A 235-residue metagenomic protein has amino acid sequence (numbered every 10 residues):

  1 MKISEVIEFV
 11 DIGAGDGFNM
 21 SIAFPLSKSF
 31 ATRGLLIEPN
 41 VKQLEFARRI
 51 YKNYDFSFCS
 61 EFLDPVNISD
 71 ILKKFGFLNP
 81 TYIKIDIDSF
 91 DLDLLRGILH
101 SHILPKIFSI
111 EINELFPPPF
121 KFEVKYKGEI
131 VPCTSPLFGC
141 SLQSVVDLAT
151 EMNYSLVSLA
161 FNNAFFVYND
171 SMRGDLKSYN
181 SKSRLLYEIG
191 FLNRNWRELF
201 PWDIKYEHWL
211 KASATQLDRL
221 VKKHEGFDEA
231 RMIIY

Functional and structural regions predicted by a protein language model:
M1-I7, A164-S181: Accessory recognition modules or surfaces
M1-K74, L78-I85, E114-P117, L192-S213 (+1 more regions): SAM cofactor-binding core of SAM-dependent methyltransferases, primarily the Rossmann-like beta-alpha-beta module
L26-F30, I98-P105: Short, conserved loop/helix-junction motifs that constitute active-site signature segments in enzyme catalytic cores
K84-G97: Active-site glycine- and acidic-residue-rich loops that bind and position anionic ligands or nucleotide-like cofactors
L104-E114: Conserved beta-strand signature within the Rossmann-like core of class I S-adenosyl-L-methionine
P117-V167: A conserved mid-domain beta-alpha-beta active-site/ligand-binding segment of alpha/beta enzyme cores
S171-F200: Flexible, glycine-/basic-rich loop-and-beta segments that form/coincide with the SAM-dependent methyltransferase
Q216-I233: Anion-recognition interface
